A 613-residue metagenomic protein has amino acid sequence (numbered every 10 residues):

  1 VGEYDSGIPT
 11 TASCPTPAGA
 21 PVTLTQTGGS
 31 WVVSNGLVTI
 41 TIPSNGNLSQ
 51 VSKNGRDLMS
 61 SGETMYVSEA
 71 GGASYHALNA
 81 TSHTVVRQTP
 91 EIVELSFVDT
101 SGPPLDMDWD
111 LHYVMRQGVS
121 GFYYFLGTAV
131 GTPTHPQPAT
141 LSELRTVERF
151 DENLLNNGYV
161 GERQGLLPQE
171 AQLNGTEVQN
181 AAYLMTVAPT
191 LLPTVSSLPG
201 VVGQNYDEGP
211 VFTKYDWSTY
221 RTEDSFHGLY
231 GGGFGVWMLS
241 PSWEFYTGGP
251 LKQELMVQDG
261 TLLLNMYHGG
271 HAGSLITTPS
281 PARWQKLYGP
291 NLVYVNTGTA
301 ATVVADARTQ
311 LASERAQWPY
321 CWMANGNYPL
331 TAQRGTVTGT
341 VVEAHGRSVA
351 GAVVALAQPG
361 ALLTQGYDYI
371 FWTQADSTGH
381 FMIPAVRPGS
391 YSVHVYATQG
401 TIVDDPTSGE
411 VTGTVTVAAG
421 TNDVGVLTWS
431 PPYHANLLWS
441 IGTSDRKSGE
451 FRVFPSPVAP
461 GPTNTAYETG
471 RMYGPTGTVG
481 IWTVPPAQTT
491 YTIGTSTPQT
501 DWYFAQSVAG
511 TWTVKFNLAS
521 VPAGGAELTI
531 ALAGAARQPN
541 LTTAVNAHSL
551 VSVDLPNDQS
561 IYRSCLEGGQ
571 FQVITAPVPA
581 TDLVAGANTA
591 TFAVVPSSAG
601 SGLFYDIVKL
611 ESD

Functional and structural regions predicted by a protein language model:
T25, E69-P138: Extended, loop-rich substrate-binding clefts of extracytoplasmic carbohydrate-active enzymes
G28-H83, T89-I92, P103, T465 (+2 more regions): Acidic-aromatic substrate-binding/catalytic surfaces of carbohydrate-active enzymes
G335-H345, V354, G379, L427: A short, amphipathic beta-strand motif
A344-G366: Short, ordered, surface-exposed loop/turn motifs in non-cytosolic proteins
A361-H380: Short, acidic Ser/Thr/Gly-rich low-complexity loop/linker segments typical of extracellular and cell-surface proteins
G379, G389-I402: A short, solvent-exposed beta-strand micro-motif common in secreted/extracellular proteins
T398-G425: Structured interaction patches on ligand/partner-binding surfaces of diverse proteins
S507-T511, K515-A523, A531-D613: Beta-strand-rich ligand-recognition modules
